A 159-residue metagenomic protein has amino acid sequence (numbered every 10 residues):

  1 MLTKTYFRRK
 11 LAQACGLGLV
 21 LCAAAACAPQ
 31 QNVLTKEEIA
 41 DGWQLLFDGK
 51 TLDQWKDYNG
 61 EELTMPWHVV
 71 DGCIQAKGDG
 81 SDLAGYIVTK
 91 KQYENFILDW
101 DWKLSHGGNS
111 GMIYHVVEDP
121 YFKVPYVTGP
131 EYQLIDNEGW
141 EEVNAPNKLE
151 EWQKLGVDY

Functional and structural regions predicted by a protein language model:
L2-G16: Bacterial N-terminal signal peptides that target proteins for export
Y6, A23-A24, Q30-Q31: Generic alpha-helical structural signal
A14-A24: Bacterial N-terminal signal peptides
C27-Y159: Carbohydrate-interacting regions of secretory-pathway proteins
